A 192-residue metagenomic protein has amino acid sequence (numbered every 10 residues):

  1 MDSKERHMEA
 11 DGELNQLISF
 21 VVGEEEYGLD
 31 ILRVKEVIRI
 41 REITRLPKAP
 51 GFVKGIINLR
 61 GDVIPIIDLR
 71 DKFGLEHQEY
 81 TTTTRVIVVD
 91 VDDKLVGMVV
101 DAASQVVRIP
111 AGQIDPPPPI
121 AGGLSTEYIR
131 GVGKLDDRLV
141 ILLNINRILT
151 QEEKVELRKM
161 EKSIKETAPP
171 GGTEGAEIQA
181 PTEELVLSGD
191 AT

Functional and structural regions predicted by a protein language model:
M1-T192: An acidic, low-aromatic, low-complexity terminal/linker signal
